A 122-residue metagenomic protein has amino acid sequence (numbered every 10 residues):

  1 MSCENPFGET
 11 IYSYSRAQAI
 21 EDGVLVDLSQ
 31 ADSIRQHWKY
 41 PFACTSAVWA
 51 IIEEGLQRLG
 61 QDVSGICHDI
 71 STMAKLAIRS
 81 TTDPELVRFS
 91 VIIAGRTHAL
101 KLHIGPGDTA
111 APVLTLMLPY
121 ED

Functional and structural regions predicted by a protein language model:
M1-D83: N-terminal "domain-start" segment
A50-D122: Functional cores of ribonucleases/endoribonucleases
